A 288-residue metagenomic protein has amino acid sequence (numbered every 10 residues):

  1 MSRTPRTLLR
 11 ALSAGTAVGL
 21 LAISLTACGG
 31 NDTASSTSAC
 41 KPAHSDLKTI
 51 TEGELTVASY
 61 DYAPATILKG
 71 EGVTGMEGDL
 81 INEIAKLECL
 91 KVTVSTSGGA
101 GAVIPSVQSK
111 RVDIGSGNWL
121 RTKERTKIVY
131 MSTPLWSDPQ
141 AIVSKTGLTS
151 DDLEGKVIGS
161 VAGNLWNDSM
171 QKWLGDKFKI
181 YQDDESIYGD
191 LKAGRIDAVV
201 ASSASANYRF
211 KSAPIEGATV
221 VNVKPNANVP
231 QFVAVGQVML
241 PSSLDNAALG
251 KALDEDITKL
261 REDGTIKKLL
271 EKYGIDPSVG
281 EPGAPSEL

Functional and structural regions predicted by a protein language model:
I23-A27: C-terminal motif of bacterial Sec signal peptides marking the signal peptidase cleavage site
G29, G78-L87, G155, N164 (+1 more regions): Extended ligand-binding regions for polar small-molecule ligands
S36-N118: Extracytoplasmic small-molecule ligand-binding "clamshell" domains of the periplasmic binding protein/Venus flytrap
Y62-P64, E71-K86, W119-L120, S137-G189 (+1 more regions): Bilobed "Venus flytrap"/periplasmic-binding protein-like clamshell domains and structurally analogous long
K91, S95-L153: Acidic, polar ligand-binding/catalytic clefts
T93-P105, K179-A193, S205: Short helix-initiation/N-cap motifs at beta->coil->alpha
N118-T126, D197-A234: A ligand-binding cleft/hinge motif common to bilobed small-molecule-binding domains
W136-A141, I215-D254, P277-L288: Periplasmic-binding protein-like
